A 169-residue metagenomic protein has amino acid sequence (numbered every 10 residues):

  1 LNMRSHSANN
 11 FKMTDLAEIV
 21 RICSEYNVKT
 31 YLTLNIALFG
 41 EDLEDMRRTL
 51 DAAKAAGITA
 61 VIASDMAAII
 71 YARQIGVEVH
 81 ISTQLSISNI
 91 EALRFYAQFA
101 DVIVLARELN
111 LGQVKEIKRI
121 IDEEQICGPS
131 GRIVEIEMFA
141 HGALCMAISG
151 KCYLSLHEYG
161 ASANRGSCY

Functional and structural regions predicted by a protein language model:
L1-I87, E91-A92, V104, G112-V114 (+1 more regions): Active-site pocket-lining/capping segments in soluble small-molecule metabolic enzymes
